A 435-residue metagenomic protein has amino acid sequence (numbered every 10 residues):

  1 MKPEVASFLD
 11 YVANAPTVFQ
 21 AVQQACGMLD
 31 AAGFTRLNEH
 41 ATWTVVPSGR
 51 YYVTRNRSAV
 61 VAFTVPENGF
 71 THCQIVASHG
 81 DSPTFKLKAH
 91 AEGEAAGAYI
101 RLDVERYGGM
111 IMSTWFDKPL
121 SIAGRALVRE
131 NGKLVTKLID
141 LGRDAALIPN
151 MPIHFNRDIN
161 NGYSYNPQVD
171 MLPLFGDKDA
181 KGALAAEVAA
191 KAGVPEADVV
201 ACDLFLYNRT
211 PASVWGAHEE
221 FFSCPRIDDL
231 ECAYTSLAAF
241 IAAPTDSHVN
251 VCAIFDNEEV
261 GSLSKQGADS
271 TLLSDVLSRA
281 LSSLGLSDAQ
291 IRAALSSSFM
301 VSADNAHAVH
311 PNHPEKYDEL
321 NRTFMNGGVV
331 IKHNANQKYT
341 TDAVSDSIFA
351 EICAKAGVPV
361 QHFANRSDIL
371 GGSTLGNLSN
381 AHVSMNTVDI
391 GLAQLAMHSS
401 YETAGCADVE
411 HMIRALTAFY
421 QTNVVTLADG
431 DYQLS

Functional and structural regions predicted by a protein language model:
M1-S435: N-terminal hydrophobic/helix-forming segments and targeting peptides
